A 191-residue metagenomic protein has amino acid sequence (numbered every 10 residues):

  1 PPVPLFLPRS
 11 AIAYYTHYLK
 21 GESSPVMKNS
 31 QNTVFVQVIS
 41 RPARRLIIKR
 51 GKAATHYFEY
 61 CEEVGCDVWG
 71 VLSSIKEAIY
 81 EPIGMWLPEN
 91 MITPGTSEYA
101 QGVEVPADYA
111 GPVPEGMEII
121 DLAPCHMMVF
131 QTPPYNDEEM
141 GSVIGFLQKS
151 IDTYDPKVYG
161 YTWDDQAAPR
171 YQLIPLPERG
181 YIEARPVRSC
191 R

Functional and structural regions predicted by a protein language model:
P2-S10: Extreme N-terminal basic, low-complexity initiation segments that serve as generic localization/processing leaders
R9-R191: A solvent-exposed interaction/effector surface
